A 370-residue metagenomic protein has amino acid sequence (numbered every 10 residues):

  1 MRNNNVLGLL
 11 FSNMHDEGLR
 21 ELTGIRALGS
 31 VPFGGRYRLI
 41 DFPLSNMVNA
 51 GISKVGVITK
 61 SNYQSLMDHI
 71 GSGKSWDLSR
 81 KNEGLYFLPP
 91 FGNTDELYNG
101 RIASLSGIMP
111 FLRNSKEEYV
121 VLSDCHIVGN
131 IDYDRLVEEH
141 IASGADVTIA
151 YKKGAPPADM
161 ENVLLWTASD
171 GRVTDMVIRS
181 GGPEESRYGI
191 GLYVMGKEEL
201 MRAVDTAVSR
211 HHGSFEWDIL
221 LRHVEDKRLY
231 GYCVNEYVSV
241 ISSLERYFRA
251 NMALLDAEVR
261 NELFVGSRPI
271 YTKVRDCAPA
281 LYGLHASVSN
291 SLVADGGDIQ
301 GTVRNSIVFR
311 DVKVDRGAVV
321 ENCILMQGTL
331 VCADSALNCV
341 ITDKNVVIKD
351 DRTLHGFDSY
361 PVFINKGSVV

Functional and structural regions predicted by a protein language model:
M1-A253, I364: Unchanged
M1-S12, E198, T206-V370: Left-handed beta-helix
